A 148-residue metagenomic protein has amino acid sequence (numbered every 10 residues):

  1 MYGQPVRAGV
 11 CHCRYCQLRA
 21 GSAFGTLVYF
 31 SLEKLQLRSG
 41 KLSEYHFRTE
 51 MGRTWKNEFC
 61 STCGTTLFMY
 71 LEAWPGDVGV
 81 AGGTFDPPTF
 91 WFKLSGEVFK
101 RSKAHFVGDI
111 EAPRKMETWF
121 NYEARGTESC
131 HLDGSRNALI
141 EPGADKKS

Functional and structural regions predicted by a protein language model:
M1-S148: A short Gly-Trp-Pro
